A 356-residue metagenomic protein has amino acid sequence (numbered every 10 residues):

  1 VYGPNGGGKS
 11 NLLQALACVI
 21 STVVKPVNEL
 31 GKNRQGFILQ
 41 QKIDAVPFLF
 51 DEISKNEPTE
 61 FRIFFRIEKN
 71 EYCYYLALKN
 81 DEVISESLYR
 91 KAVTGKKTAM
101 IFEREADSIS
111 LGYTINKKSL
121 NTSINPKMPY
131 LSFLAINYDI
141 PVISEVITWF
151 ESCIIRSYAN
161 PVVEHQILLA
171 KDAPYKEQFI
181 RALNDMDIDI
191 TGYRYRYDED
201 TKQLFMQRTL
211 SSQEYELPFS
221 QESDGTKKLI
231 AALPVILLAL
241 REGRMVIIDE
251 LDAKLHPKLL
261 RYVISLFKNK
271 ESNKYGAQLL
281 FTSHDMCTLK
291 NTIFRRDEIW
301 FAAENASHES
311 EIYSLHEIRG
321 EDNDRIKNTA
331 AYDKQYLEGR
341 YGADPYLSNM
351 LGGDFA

Functional and structural regions predicted by a protein language model:
V1-G3, R196-L237, R241, M245-K258: Conserved ABC ATPase signature
P4, L13-C73, N80: Conserved P-loop NTP-binding catalytic core
G8-K9: Conserved lysine of the Walker
R62, E68-Y195: Electropositive, glycine-dotted interaction segments that contact anionic polymers or phosphate-rich ligands
L78-D81, E199, E304-H308: Short acidic-glycine loop/turn motifs at beta-strand connectors
Y158-Q221, Y332, R340-Y341, P345-Y346 (+1 more regions): Extended helical coiled-coil dimerization/tether regions that scaffold and oligomerize large DNA-maintenance assemblies
K258-S265: Conserved D-loop/post-Walker B switch-helix segment of ABC ATPase nucleotide-binding domains
S265-A356: C-terminal lobe/lid and adjacent interdomain/linker elements of RecA-like ASCE P-loop ATPase modules
